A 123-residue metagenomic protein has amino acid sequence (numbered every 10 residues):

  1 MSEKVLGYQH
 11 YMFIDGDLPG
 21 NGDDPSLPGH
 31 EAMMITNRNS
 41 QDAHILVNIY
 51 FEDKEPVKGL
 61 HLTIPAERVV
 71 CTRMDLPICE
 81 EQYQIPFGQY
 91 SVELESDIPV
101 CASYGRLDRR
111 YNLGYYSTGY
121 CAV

Functional and structural regions predicted by a protein language model:
M1-V123: Gly/Pro-rich, tryptophan- and cysteine-flecked surface segments typical of secreted/extracellular proteins
